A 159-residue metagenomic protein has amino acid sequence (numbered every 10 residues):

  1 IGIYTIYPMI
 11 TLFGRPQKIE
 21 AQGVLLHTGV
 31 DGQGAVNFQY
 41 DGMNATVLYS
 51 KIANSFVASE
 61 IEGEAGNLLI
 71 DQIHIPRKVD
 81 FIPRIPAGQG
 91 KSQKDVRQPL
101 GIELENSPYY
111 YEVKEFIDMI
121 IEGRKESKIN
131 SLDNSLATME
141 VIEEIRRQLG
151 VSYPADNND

Functional and structural regions predicted by a protein language model:
I1-F56, E60: Rossmann-like dinucleotide-binding domain that binds NAD(P)(H)
T5-I6, K78-V79, Y110-I117, M139-I142: A general structural signal for well-ordered alpha-helical segments in protein cores
D31-Q33, D71-K78: A short, compositionally biased
G42-T46, F56, N67, Q93-P99: Short, mixed charged/polar active-site loops that provide acid/base catalysis or chelate metal/phosphate cofactors
S59, G66, E115-D118: An anion-binding loop in the catalytic cleft
S59, P76-G90: Short polybasic amphipathic segments
L100-K114, N130: Active-site loop of classical SDR/Rossmann-like NAD(P)-dependent oxidoreductases, centered on the catalytic Tyr-X3-Lys
E115-D159: C-terminal helix-rich "cap/oligomerization" subdomain common to oxidoreductases
